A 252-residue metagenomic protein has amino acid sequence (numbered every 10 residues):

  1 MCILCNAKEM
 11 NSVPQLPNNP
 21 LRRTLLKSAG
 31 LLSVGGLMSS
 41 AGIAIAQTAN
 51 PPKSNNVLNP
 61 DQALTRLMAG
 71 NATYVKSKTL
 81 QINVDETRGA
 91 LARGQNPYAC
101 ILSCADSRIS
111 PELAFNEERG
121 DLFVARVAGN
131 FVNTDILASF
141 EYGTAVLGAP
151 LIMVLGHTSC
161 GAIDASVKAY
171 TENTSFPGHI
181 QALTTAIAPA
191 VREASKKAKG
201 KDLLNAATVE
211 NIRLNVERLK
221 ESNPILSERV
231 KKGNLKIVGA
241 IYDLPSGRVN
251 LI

Functional and structural regions predicted by a protein language model:
M1-P20: N-terminal secretory signal peptides
C5-A7, L26-S33, A49-G94, G120 (+2 more regions): Divalent-metal-activated hydrolytic enzyme cores
N18-T24, G35-P51: N-terminal twin-arginine translocation
L37, A92, F115-N116: Sterically constrained small-residue positions within well-ordered secondary structures of folded domains
L102-C104, R126, M153-H157, V238-Y242: Short beta-strand segments
A105-R108, E112-N130, D135: Active-site cofactor/substrate anionic-group-binding motifs, chiefly glycine- and Lys/Arg-rich phosphate-binding loops
S107-R108, T158-A162: Gly/Ser/Thr-rich loops at beta-strand to alpha-helix junctions that form or flank small-molecule/cofactor-binding
